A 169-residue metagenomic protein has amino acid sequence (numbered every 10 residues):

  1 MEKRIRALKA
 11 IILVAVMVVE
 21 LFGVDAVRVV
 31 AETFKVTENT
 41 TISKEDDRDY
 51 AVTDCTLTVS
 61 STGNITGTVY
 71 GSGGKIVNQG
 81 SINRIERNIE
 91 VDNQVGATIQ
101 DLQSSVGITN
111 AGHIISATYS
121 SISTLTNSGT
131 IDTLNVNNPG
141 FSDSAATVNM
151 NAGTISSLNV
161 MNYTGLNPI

Functional and structural regions predicted by a protein language model:
M1-I12: Bacterial N-terminal signal peptides that target proteins for export
M1-K3, D25, R84: Intrinsically disordered, low-complexity regions enriched in serine, threonine, proline and polar/charged residues
I11-G23: Bacterial N-terminal signal peptides
L21-T33: Sec-dependent signal peptide cleavage junction
A31-I169: Extended beta-solenoid/beta-helix repeat architectures
